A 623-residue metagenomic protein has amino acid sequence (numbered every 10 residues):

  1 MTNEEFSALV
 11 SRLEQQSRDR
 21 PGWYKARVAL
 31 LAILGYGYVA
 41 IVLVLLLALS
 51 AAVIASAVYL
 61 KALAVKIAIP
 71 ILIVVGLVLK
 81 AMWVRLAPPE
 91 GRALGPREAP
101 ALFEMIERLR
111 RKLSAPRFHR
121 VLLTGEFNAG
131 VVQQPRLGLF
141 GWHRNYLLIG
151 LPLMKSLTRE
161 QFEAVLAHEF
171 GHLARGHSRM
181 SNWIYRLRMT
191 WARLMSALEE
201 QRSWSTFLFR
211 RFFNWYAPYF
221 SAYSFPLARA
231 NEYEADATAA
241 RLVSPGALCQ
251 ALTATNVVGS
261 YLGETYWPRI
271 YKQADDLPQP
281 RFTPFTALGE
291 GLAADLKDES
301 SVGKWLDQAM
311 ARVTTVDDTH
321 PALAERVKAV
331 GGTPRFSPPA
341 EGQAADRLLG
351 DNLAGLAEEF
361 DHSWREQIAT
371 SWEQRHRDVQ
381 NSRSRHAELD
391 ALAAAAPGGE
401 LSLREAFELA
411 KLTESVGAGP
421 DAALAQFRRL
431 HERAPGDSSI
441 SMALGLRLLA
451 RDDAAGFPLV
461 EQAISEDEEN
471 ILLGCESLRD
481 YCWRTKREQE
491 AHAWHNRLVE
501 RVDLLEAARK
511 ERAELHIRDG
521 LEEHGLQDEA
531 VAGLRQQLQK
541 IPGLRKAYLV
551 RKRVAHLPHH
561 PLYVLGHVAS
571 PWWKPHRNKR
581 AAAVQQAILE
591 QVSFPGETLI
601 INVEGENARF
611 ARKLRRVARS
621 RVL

Functional and structural regions predicted by a protein language model:
M1-D19, S205, F209-A217, S221-A228 (+4 more regions): Cytosolic-facing loops and C-terminal tails of multi-pass membrane proteins
M1-L137, H143, P338-A340, D361-E461 (+3 more regions): Hydrophobic or amphipathic, alpha-helical segments that drive membrane association/targeting
E107-R111, A167, A192, L227-P245: An active-site-proximal "capping" alpha-helix that borders the catalytic cofactor pocket
L148-A164, Y223: Short pre-active-site segment immediately N-terminal to the catalytic Zn-binding motif
Q161-V165, E169-L173: Catalytic glutamate of the conserved HExxH
F170-Y185: Catalytic Zn2+-binding segment of zinc metalloproteases
H492-G533: Surface-exposed beta-loop interaction hotspot
I517-R577, A581-V584, Q591-N602: A contiguous, surface-oriented mixed alpha/beta subdomain in the mid-to-C-terminal portion of proteins that forms
